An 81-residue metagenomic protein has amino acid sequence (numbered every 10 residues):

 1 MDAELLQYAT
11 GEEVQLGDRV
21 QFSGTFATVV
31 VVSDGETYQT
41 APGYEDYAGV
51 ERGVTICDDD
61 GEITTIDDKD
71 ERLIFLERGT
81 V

Functional and structural regions predicted by a protein language model:
M1-L16: Mixed-charge, Lys/Arg-rich low-complexity intrinsically disordered regions
D2-A3, F26-V30, E45-G49, G79: Long, low-complexity intrinsically disordered regions enriched in Ser/Thr, Asp/Glu, Pro/Gly
T10, S23-T25, D59: Short strand-coil-strand connectors
T25-A41: Short beta-strand-centered aromatic/proline hotspots
Y38-D60: Acidic, aromatic-enriched beta-alpha/helix-loop junctions
R52-V81: Intrinsically disordered, low-complexity, charged/polar segments
